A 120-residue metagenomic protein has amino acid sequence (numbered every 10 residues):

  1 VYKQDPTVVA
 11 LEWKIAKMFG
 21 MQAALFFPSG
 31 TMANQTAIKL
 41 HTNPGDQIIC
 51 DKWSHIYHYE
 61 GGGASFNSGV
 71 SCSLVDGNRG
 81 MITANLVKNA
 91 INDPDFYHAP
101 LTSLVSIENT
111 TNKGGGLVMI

Functional and structural regions predicted by a protein language model:
V1-S29, D51-W53, Y57, G63: Conserved N-terminal alpha-helix of the aminotransferase class I/II PLP-enzyme fold
M18, A37-G45, G63: Glycine-rich loop at the start of a catalytic domain that most often binds anionic cofactors/ligands
Q22-H41, V75-D76: Conserved core of the PLP fold type I
A23-F26, D46-I48, S71-S73, S103-V105: Structural motif
A33-Q35, Y57-Y59, K113: Short glycine/serine/threonine-rich phosphate/pyrophosphate-binding segments that cradle anionic phosphate groups
L40-H58: Conserved PLP-anchoring active-site segment centered on the Schiff-base-forming lysine
S68-S103, I107-I120: PLP-dependent aminotransferase-class I/II
